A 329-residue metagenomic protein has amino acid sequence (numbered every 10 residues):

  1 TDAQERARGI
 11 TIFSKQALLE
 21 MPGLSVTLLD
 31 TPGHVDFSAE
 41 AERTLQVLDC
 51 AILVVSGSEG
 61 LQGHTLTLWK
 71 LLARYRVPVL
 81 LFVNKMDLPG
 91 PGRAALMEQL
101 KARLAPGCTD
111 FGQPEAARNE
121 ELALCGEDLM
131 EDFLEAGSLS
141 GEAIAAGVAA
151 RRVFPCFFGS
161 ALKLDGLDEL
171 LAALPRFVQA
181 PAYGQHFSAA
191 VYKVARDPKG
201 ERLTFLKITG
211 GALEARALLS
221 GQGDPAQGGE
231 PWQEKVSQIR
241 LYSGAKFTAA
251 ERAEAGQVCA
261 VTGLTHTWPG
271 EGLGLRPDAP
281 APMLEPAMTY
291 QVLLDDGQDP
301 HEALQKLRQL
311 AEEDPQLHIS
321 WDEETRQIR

Functional and structural regions predicted by a protein language model:
T1-R329: Structural and coupling elements of P-loop NTPases
